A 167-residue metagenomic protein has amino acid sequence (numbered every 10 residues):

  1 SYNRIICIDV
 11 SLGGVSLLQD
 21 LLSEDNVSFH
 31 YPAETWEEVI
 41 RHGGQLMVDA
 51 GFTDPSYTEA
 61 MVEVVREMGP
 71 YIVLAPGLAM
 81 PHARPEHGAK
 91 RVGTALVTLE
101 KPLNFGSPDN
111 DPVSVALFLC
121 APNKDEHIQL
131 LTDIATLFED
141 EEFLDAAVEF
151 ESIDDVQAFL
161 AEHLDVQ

Functional and structural regions predicted by a protein language model:
Y2-Q167: Cytosolic covalent-transfer regions centered on His/Cys nucleophiles that carry phosphoryl or persulfide groups
